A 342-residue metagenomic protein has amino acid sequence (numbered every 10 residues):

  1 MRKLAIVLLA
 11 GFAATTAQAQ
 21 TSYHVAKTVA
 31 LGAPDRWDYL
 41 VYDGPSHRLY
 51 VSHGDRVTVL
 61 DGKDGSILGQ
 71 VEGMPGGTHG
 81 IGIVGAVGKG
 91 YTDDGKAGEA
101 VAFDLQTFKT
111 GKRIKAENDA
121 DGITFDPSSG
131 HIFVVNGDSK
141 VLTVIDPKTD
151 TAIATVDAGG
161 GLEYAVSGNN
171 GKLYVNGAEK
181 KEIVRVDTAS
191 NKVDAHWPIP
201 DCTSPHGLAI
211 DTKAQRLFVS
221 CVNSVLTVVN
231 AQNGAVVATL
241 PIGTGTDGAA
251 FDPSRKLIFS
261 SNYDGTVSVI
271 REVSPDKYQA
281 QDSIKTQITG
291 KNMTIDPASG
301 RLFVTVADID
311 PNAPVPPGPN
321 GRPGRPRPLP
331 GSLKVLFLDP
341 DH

Functional and structural regions predicted by a protein language model:
A5-A14: Bacterial N-terminal signal peptides
T15-H342: Predominantly soluble domains enriched in secretory-pathway, periplasmic, or organellar proteins
